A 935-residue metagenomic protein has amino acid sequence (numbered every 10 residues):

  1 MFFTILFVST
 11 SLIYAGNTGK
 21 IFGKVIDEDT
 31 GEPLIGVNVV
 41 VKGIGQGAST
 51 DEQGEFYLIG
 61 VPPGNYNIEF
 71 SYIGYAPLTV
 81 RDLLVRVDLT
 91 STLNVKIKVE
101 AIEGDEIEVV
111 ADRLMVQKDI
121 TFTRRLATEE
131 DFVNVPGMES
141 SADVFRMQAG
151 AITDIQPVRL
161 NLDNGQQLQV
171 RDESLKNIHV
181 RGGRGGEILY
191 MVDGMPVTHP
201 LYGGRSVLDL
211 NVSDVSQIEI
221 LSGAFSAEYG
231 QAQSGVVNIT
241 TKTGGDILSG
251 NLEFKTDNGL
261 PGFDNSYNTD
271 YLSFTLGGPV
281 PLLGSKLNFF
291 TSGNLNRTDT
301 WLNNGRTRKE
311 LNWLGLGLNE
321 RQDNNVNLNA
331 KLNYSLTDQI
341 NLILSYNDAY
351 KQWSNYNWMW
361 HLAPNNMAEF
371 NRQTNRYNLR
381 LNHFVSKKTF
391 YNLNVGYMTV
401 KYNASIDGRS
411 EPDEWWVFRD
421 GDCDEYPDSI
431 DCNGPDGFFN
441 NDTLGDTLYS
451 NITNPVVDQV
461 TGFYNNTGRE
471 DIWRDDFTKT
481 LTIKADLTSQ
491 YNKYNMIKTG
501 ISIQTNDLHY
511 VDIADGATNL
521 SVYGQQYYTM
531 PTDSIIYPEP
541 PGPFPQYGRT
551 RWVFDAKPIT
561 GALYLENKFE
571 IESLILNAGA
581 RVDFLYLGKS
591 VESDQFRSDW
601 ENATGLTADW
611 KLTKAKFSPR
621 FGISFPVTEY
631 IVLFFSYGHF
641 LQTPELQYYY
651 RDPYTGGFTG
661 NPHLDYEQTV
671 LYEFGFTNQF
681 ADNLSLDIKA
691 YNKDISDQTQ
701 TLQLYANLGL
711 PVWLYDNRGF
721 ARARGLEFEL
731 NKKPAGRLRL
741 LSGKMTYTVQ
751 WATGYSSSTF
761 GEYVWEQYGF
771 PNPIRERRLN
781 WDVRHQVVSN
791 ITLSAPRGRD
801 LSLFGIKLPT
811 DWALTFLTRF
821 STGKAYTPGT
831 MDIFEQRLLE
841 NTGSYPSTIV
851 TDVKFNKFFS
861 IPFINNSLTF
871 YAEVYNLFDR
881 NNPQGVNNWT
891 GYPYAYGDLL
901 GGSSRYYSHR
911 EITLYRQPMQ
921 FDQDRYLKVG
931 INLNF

Functional and structural regions predicted by a protein language model:
I13-V110: Periplasm-facing N-terminal accessory domains of Gram-negative outer-membrane beta-barrel systems
A76, L83-T92, E106-S226, V236 (+4 more regions): Periplasmic N-terminal accessory/gating domains of Gram-negative outer-membrane beta-barrel systems
Q217-F225, V236, T241, G245-P279 (+2 more regions): Short strand-turn segments of transmembrane beta-barrel domains in outer membranes, especially the first one or two
E253, L585, A690-S696, T701 (+1 more regions): Gram-negative outer-membrane beta-barrel transporters
S266-N355, E369-Y391, P619: Transmembrane beta-barrel wall of Gram-negative outer-membrane proteins
G315, N319, T467-E470, Y494-T628: Signature of Gram-negative outer-membrane beta-barrel scaffolds
N392, G396, P626, V632-F634 (+6 more regions): Membrane-embedded beta-barrel scaffold of Gram-negative outer-membrane proteins
G798, K807-F834, K857-F935: C-terminal beta-signal and adjacent terminal beta-strands/loops of Gram-negative outer-membrane beta-barrel proteins
